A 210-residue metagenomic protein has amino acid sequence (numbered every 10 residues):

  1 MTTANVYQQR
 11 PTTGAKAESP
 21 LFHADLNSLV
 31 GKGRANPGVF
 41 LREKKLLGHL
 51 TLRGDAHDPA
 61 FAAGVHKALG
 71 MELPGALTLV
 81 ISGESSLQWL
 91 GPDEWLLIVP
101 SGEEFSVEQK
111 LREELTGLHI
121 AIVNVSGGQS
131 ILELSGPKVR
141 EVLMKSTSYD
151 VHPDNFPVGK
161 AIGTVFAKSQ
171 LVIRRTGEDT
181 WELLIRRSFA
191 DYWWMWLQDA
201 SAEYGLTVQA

Functional and structural regions predicted by a protein language model:
M1-A210: Basic, glycine/lysine-rich polyanion-binding surfaces/domains
